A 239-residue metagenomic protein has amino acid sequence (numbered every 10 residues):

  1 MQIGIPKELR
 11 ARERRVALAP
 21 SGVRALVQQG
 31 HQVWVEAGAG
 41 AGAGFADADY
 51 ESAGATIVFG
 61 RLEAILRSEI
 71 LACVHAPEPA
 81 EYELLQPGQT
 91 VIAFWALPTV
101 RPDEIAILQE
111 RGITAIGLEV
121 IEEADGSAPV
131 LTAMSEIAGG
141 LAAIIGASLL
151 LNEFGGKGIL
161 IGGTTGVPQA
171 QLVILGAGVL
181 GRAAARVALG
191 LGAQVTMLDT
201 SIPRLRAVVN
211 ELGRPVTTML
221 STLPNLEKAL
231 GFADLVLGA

Functional and structural regions predicted by a protein language model:
Q2, E8, P79-Q171: Glycine/serine-rich phosphate-binding loop and adjoining beta1-alpha1 elements at the start of nucleotide-handling
Q2-I107, R111: An N-terminal-biased, well-structured beta-alpha scaffold segment characteristic of Rossmann-like dinucleotide-binding
P6-G42, G155-G238: Glycine-rich phosphate/diphosphate-binding loop of Rossmann-like nucleotide-binding domains
E36-A37, G60-R61, F94-W95, G117-E122 (+2 more regions): Short beta->alpha connector loops at strand-helix junctions that form conserved, small/polar/Pro-enriched
Y50-G54, T132-E136, G213-T217, L237: Short, hinge-like loop/turn segments at secondary-structure boundaries
S52-V58, C73-H75, N152-G158, V216-T222: Short gly/ser/thr-rich secondary-structure transition/capping motifs
I57-R61, L226, A239: Conserved PLP-enzyme active-site core in the AAT-like
A76, I137, G178-V179: Residue-level detector of alpha-helix initiation sites
